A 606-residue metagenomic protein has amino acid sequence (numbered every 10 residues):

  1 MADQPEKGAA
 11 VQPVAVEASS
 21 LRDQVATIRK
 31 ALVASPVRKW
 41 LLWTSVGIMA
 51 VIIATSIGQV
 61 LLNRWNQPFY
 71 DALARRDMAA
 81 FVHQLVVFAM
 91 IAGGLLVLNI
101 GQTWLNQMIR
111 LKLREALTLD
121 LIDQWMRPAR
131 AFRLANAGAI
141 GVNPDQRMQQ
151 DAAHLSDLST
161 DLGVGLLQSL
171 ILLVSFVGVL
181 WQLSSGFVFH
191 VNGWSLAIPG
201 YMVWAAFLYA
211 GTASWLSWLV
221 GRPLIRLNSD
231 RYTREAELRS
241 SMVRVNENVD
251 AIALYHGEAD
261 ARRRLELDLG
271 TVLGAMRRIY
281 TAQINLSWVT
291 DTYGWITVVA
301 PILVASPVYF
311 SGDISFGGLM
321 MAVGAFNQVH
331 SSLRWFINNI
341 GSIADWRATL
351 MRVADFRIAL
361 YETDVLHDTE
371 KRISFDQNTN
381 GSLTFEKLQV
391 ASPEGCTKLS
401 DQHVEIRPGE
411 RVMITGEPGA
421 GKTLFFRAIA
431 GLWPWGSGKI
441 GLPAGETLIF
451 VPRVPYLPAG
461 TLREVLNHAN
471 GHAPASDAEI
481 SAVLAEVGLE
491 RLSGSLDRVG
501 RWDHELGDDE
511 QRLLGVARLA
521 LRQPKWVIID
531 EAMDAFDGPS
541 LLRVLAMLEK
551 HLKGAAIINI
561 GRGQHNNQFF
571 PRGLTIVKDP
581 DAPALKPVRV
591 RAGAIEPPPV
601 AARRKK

Functional and structural regions predicted by a protein language model:
M1-Q59, P68-F88, Q102-N106, F132-L173 (+5 more regions): Membrane-integrated ABC transporters
A50, A54, N63, G165-W194 (+3 more regions): A hydrophobic transmembrane-helix motif
I140, R357-M413, G436-A444, A482 (+1 more regions): Primarily ABC-family ATPase nucleotide-binding module
P223, L227-Y280, D368: Loop segments that connect adjacent transmembrane helices in multi-pass transporters
A236, A253-G257, R263, A300-P301 (+2 more regions): Cytosolic ends of transmembrane helices, especially the final helix of ABC transmembrane type-1 domains
A430: Helix-to-loop junction immediately C-terminal to a conserved catalytic motif
P455-R501, E505, P524: Conserved "ABC signature" C-loop
